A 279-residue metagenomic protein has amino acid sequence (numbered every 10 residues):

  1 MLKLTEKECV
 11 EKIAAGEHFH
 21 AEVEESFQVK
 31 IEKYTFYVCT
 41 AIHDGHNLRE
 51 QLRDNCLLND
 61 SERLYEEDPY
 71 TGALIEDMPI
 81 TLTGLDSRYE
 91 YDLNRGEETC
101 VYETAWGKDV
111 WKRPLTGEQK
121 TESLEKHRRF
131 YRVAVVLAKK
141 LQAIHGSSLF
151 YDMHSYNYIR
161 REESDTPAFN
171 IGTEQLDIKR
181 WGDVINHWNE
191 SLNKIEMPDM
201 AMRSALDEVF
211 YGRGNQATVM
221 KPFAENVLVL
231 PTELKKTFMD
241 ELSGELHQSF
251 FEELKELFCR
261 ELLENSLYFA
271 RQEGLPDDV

Functional and structural regions predicted by a protein language model:
M1-F150, S155-V279: N-terminal catalytic or cofactor-binding beta/alpha core of small enzyme domains
